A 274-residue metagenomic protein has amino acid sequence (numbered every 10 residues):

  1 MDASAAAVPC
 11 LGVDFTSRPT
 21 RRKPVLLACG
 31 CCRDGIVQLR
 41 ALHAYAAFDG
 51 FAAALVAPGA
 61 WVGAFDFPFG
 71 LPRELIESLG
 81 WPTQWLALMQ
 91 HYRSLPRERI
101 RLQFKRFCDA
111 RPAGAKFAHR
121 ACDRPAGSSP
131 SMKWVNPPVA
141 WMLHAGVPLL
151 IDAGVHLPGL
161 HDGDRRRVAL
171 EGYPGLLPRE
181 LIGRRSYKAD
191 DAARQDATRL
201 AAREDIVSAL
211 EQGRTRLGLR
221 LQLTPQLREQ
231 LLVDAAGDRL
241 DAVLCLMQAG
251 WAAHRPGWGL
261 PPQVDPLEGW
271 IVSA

Functional and structural regions predicted by a protein language model:
D2-L11, F15-A274: RNase H-like (RuvC/DEDD) metal-dependent nuclease/polynucleotide-processing core
